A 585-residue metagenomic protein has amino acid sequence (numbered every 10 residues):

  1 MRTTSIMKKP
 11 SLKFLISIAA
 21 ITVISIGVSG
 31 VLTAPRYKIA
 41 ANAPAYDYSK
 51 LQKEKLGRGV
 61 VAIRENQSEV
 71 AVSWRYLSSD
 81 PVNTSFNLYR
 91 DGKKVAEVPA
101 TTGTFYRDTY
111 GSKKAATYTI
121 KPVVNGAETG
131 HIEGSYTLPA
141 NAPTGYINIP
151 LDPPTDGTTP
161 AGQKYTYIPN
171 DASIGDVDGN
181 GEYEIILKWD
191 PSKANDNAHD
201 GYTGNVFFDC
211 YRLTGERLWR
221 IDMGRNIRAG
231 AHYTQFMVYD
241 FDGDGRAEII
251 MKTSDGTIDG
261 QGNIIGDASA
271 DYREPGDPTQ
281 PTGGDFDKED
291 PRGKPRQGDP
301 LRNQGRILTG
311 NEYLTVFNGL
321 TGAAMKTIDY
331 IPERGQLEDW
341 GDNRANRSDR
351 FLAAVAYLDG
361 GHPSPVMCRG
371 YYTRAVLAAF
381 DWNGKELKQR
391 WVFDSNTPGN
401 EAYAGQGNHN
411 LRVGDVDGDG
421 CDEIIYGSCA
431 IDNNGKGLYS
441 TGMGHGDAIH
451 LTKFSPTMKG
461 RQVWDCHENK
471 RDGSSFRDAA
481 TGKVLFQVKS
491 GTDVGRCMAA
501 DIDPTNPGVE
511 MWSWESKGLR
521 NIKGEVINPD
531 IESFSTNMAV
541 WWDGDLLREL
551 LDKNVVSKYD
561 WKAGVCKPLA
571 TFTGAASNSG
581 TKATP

Functional and structural regions predicted by a protein language model:
M1-L12: N-terminal secretory signal peptides that target proteins for export/translocation
T3, Y37-I39, D91, A375 (+1 more regions): Positively charged, low-complexity intrinsically disordered regions
L12-V28: Sec-dependent N-terminal signal peptides
V28-A41: Sec-dependent signal peptide cleavage junction
A43-G57, Q67-E69, Y76, P99-P585: Beta-propeller-forming repeat regions
A62-N66: Short, solvent-exposed loop/linker segments at the N-terminal edge of repeated beta-sheet extracellular domains
L77-D91: Solvent-exposed loop/turn segments flanking beta-strands in beta-repeat/beta-sandwich domains
Y89-V95, N125: Change "in extracellular beta-sheet-rich domains … of secreted and cell-surface proteins" to "in beta-sheet-rich domains
